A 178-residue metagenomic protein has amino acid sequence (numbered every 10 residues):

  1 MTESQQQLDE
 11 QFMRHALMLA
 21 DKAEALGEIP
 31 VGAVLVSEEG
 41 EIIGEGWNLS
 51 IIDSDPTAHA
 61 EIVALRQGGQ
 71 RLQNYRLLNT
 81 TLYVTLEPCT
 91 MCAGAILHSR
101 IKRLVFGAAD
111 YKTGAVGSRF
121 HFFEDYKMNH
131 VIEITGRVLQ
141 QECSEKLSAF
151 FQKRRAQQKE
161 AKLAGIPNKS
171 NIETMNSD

Functional and structural regions predicted by a protein language model:
M1-L26, A95-D178: Zinc-dependent deaminase
S4, L8, P56, P88: Conserved acidic
G27-V31, L78: Short, basic and Ser/Thr-rich N-terminal targeting/leader segments
V31-G40: Short beta-strand scaffold segments in enzyme catalytic cores
L49-I52: A short acidic/small-residue loop/turn micro-motif
T57, I62, R66-S99, R103: Helix-adjacent hinge/juxtasegments
